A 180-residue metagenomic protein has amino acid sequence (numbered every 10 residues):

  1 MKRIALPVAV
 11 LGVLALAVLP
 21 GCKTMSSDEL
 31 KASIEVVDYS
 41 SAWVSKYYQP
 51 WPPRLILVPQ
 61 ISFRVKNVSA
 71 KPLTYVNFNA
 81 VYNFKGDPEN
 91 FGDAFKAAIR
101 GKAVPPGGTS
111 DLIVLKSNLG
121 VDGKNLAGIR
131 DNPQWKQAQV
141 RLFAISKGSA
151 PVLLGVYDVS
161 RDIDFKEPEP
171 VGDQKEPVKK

Functional and structural regions predicted by a protein language model:
M1-V10: Bacterial N-terminal signal peptides that target proteins for export
V18-G21: C-terminal motif of bacterial Sec signal peptides marking the signal peptidase cleavage site
K23-Q60, S160-V178: Low-complexity, acidic Ser/Thr/Pro/Gly-rich terminal tails and inter-domain linkers that flank the onset of structured
I56-L57, T74, Q134-K136: Residue-level preference for beta-strand/loop junctions
Q60-R64, N77-N79, D111-I113, Q139-R141: Beta-strand secondary-structure signal
V65-S69: Asparagine-centered strand-capping/turn motif at beta-strand->loop junctions
A70-E89: Short acidic, flexible loop segments centered on an aromatic residue
D93-A150, G155-E167: Short, solvent-exposed, Trp/other aromatic-anchored flexible loops in extracytoplasmic proteins
